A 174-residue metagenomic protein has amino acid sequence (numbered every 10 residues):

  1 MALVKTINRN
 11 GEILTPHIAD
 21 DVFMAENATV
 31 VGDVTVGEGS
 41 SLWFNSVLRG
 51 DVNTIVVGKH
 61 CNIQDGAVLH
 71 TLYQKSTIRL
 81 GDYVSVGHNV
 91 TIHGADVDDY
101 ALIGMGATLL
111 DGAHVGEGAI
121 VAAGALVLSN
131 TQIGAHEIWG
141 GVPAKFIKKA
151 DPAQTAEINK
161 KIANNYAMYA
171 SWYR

Functional and structural regions predicted by a protein language model:
M1-I18, D51, V57-K59, D65-V68 (+3 more regions): Glycine-rich hexapeptide-repeat left-handed beta-helix
A2-L42: N-terminal segments that cap or nucleate solenoid repeat domains
S85: Short proline/glycine- and basic residue-enriched helix-capping loop/turn segments at helix->loop/beta transitions
